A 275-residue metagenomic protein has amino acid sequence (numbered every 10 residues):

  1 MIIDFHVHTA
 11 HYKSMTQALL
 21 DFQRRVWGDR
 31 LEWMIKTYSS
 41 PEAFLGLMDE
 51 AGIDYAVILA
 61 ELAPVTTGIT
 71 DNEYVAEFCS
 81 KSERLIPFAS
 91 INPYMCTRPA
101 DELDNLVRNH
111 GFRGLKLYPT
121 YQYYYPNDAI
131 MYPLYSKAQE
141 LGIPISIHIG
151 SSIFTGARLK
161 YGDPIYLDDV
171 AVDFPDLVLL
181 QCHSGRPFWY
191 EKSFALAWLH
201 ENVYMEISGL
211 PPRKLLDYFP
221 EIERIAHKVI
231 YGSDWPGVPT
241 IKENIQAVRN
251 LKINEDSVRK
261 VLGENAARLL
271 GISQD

Functional and structural regions predicted by a protein language model:
M1-Y55, R224-I230, P239-D275: Mid-to-C-terminal alpha-helical segments outside catalytic/metal-binding sites
I2-F5, V57-L59, F88-A89, K116 (+3 more regions): Active-site neighborhood of phospho(di)ester-bond hydrolases with catalytic His/Asp-centered motifs
H6, M48, V75, L106 (+7 more regions): Conserved, mostly hydrophobic/aromatic
A10-K13, A63-T66, Y94-T97, Q122 (+4 more regions): Active-site environment of divalent metal-dependent phosphoester hydrolases
S14-A18, I69-D71, A100, A157-L159 (+4 more regions): Short aromatic-enriched loop/helix-cap "lid" or pocket-rim segments at secondary-structure transitions that line
S39-F44, T70-A76, P99-D101, D163-L167 (+2 more regions): Alpha-helical scaffolding within the catalytic cores of extracellular/periplasmic polymer-degrading hydrolases
D54-Y55, L62-I153, A157-Y161: Active-site gating/metal-coordination segments in enzymes
H110-G114, Y125-I230: Catalytic pocket-lining loop regions of alpha/beta-barrel enzymes, especially the amidohydrolase/enolase/GH5 lineages
